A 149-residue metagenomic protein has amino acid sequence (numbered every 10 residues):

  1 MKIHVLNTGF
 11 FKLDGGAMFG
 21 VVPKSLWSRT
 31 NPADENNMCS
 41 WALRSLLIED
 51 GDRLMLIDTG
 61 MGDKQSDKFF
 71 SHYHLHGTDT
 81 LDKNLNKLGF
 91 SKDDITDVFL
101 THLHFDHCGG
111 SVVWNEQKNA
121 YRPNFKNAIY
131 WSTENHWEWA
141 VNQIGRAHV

Functional and structural regions predicted by a protein language model:
M1-L56, M61-Q65, F69-H72: Zn-dependent metallo-beta-lactamase
L54, G60-R146: Active-site HxH/HxHxD metal-binding segment of metal-dependent hydrolases
